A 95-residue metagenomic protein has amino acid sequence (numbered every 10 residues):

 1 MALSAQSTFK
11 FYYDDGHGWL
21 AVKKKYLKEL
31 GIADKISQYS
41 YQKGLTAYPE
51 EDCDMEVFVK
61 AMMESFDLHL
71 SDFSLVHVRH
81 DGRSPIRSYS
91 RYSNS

Functional and structural regions predicted by a protein language model:
A2-Y26: Short N-terminal "domain-start" leader segments that mark the transition from disordered tails or signal peptides into
S4, K28, H69-S71: Compositionally biased amphipathic helical and low-complexity segments enriched in hydrophobic
Y12-D14, S40, V78: Compositionally biased, low-complexity repeat tracts
G18-Q42: A short, structured beta-strand/loop element
S40-E51: A short, exposed loop/beta-hairpin motif centered on an aromatic-Gly-Thr core
D52-S95: Short, compact, well-ordered microdomains
